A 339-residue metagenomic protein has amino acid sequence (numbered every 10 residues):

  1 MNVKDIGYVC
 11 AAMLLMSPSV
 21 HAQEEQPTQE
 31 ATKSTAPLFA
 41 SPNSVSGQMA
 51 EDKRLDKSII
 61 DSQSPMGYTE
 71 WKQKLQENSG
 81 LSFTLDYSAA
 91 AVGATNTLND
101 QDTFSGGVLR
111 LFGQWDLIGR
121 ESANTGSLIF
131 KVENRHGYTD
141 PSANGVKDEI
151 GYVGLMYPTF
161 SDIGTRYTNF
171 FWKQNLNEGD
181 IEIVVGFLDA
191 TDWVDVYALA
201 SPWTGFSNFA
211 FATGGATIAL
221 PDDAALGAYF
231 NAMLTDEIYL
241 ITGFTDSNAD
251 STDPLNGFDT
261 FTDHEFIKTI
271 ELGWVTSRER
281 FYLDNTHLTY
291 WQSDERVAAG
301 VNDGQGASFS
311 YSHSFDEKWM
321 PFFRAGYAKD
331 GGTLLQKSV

Functional and structural regions predicted by a protein language model:
Q23-E25, I60, S64-F83, D116-L128 (+4 more regions): Short loop/turn motifs that connect adjacent beta-strands in outer-membrane beta-barrel proteins
E25-N96: N-terminal regions that are enriched for targeting/export leaders and immediately downstream pro/stem segments
P65, S79, G93, T103-L109 (+5 more regions): Residues that define the transmembrane beta-barrel architecture of outer-membrane proteins
L85, L111-W115, N169-Q174, A228-A232 (+3 more regions): Residues on the lipid-exposed face of transmembrane beta-strands in outer-membrane beta-barrel proteins
L85-A91, L128-N134, I183-D189, T242-D246 (+4 more regions): Transmembrane beta-barrel strands of outer-membrane/channel proteins
A90-N96, R135-T139, D192, F211-T213 (+3 more regions): Sequence/structural signature of outer-membrane beta-barrel proteins
P141-F171, E178-E271: Surface-exposed coil loops of outer-membrane beta-barrel proteins
W274-V339: Detector for outer-membrane/organellar transmembrane beta-barrel domains, recognizing the amphipathic beta-strand
